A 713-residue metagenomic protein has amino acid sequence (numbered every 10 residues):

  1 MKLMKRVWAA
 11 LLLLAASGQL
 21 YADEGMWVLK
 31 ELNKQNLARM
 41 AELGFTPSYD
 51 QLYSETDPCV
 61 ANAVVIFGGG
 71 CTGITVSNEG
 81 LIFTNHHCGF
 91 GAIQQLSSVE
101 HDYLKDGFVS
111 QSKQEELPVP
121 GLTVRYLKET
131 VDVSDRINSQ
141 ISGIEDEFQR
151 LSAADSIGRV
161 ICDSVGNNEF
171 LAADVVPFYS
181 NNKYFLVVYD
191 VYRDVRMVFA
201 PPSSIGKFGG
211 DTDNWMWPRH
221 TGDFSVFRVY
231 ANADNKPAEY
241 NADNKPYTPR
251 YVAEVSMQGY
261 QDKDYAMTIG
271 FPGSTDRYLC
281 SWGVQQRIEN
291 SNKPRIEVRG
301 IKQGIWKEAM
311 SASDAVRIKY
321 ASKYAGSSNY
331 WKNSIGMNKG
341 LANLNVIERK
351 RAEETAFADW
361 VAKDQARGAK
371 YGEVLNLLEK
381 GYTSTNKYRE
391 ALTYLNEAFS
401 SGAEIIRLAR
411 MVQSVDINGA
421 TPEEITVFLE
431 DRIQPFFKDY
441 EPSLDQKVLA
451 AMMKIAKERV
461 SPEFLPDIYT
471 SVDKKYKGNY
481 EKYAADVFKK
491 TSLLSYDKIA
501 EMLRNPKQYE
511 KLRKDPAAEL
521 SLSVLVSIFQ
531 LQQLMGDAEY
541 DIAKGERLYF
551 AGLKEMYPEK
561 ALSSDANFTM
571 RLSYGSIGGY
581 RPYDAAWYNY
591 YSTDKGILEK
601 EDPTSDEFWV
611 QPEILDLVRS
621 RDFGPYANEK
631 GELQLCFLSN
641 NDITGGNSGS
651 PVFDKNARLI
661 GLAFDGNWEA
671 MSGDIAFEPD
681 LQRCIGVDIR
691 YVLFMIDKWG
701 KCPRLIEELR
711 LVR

Functional and structural regions predicted by a protein language model:
M1-E24: Bacterial Sec-dependent N-terminal signal peptides
G18-R713: Terminal presequence/propeptide segments associated with secretion/organelle targeting and zymogen/polyprotein
